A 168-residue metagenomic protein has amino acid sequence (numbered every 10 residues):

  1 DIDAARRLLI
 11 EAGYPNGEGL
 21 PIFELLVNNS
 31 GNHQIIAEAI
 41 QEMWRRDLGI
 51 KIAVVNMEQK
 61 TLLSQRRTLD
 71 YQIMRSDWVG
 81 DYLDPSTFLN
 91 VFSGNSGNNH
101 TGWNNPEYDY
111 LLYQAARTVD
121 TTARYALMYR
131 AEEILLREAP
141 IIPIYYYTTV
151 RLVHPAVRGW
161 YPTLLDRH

Functional and structural regions predicted by a protein language model:
D1-E11, N29-I35: Structural transition elements
R6-R7, E18, V150: Extracytoplasmic/secretory soluble proteins
A12-N16, L48: Structural motif corresponding to the C-terminal cap of alpha-helices
N16-I22, E38: Active-site-adjacent structural elements that line small-molecule/cofactor binding pockets in enzymes
L20-N29, I52-V55: Short, well-ordered beta-strand elements
G31-M43, L63-H168: Detector for C-terminal structural segments
A39-V54: Short alpha-helix C-terminal cap/hinge motif
V54-S64: Short helix-initiation/N-cap motifs at beta->coil->alpha
